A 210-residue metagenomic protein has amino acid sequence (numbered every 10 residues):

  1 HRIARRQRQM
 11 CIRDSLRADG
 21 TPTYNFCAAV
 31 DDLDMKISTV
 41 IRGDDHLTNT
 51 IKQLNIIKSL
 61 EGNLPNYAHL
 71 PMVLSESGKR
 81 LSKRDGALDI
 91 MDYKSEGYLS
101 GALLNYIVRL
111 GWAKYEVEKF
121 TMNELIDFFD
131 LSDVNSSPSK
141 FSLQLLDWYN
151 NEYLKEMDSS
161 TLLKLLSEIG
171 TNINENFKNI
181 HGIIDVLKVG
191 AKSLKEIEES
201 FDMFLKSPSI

Functional and structural regions predicted by a protein language model:
H1-I12: Single conserved hydrophobic/aromatic residue that forms the stacking wall/gate of nucleotide- or nucleobase-binding
R8, Y24, Q144: Change "...and in nucleic-acid phosphodiester-cleaving endonucleases..." to "...and in nucleic-acid processing enzymes
S15, T21, V30-M35, R42-I210: Conserved nucleotide- and phosphate/pyrophosphate-binding catalytic cores in adenylate/nucleotidyl-handling enzymes
